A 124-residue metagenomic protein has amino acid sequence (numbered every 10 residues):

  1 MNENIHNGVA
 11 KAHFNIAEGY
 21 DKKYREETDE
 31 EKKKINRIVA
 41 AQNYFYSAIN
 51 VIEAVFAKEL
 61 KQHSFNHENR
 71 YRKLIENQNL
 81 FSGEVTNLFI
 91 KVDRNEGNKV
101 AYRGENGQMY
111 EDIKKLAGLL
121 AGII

Functional and structural regions predicted by a protein language model:
M1-I124: Terminal alpha-helical segments
